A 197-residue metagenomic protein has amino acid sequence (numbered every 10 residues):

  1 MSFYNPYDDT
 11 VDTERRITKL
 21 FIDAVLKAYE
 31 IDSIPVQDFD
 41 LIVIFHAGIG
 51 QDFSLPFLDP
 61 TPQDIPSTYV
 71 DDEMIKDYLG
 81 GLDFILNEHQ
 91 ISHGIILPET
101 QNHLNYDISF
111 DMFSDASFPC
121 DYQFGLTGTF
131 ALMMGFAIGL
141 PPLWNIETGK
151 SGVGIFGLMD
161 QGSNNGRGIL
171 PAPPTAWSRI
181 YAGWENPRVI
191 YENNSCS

Functional and structural regions predicted by a protein language model:
S2-L41, I49-P60, F113-C120, F124: A conserved hydrophobic secondary-structure block that centers on an alpha-helix together with its immediately flanking
A47-S197: Extracellular hydrolytic enzyme modules, especially secreted metalloproteases of the metzincin/thermolysin-like class
